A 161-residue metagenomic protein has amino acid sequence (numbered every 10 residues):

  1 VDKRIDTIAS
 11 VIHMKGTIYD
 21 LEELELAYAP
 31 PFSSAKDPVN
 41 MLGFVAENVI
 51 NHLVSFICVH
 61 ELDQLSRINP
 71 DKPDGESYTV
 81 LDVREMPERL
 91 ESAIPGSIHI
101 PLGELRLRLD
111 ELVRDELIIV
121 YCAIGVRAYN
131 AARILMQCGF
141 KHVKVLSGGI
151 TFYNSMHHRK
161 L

Functional and structural regions predicted by a protein language model:
V1-L21: C-terminal catalytic lobe of FAD-dependent flavoproteins
G16-P30, S34-D37, M41-E76, M86-I119 (+1 more regions): Rhodanese-like catalytic fold shared by cysteine-dependent sulfurtransferases and DSP/PTP-type phosphatases
V80-D82: Structural scaffold elements adjacent to functional motifs in cytosolic proteins
